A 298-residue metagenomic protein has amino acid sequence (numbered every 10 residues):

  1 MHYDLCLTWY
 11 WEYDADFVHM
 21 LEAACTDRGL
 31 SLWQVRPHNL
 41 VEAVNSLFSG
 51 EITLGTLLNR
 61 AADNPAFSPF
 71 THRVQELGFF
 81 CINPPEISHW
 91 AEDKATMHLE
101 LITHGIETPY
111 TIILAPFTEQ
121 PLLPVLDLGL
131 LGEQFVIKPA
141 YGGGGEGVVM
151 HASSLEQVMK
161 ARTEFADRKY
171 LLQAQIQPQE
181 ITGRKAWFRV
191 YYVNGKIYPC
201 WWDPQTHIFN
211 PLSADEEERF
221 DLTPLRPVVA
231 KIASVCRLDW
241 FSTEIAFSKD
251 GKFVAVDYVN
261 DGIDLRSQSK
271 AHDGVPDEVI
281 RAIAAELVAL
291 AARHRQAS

Functional and structural regions predicted by a protein language model:
C6-L7, Q75-G78, S88-R184, T223: Active-site nucleotide/adenylate-binding loops and adjacent lid/helix of ATP-dependent enzymes
W9-A115: Conserved N-proximal alpha/beta basic substrate-recognition cap immediately N-terminal to, or forming the N-lobe
S68-P69, R184-W187, W240-F241: Short, surface-exposed coil-to-beta transition loops
F135, Y198, F241, V254-D257: Protein kinase-like catalytic core scaffold
V149-C236: Phosphate-binding site of ATP-dependent enzymes
L238-D250: A short glycine-rich, hydrophobically flanked beta-strand micro-motif that places a catalytic Asp/Glu for divalent metal
F247-S298: C-terminal active-site "lid" helix and adjoining low-complexity regulatory extension at the edge of ATP-using catalytic
